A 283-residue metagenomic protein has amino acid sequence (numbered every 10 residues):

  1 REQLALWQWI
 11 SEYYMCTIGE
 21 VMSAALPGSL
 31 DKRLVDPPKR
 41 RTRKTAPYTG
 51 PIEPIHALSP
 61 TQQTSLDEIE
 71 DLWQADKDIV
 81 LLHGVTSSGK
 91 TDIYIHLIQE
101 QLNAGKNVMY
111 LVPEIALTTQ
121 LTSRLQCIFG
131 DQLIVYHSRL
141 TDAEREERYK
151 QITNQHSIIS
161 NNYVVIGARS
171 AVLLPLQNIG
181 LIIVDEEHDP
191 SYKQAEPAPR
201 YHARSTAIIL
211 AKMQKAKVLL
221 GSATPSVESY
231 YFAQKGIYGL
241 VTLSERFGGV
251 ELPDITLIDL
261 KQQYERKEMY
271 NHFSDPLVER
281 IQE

Functional and structural regions predicted by a protein language model:
R1-S222, S229, Q234-V250, E283: Accessory, non-ATPase domains that flank or precede helicase/AAA+ motor cores in DNA-metabolism machines
A75, I95-Q101, I258-E283: Conserved interdomain hinge at the start of the Helicase C-terminal
L133, I255-L257: Generic structural signal for residues in well-ordered beta-strands
